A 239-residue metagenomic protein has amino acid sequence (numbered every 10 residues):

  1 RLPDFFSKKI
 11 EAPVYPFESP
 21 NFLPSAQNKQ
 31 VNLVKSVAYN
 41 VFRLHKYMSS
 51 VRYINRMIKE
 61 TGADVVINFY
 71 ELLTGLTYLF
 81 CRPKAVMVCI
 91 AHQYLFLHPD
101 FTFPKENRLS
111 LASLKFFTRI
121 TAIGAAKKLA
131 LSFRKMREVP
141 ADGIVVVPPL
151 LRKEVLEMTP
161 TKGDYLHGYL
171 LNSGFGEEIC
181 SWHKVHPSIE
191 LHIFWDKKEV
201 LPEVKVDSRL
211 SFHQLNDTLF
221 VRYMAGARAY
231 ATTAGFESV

Functional and structural regions predicted by a protein language model:
R1-D4, Y70-L73, L131-M136, I193-P202: Short, polar loop motifs at secondary-structure junctions
R1-H45: Conserved nucleotide-sugar phosphate-binding/catalytic loop shared by glycosyltransferases and other
Q30-V65, L73: Conserved nucleotide-sugar donor-binding subdomain of glycosyltransferases
V66-C81: An aromatic- and histidine-rich active-site surface loop
V66-F69, L219-V239: A donor-sugar binding/catalytic signature common to diverse glycosyltransferases and related nucleotide-sugar
C81-V146: Active-site-proximal region of nucleotide-activated glycan assembly enzymes, centered on histidine/acidic-rich loops
V139-A141, V145-V146, L150-G163: Acidic anion/phosphate-binding donor-loop and adjacent secondary structure in glycosyltransferase catalytic cores
R152, T159-G226: Donor-nucleotide binding loops and adjacent catalytic segments primarily of GT-B fold Leloir glycosyltransferases
